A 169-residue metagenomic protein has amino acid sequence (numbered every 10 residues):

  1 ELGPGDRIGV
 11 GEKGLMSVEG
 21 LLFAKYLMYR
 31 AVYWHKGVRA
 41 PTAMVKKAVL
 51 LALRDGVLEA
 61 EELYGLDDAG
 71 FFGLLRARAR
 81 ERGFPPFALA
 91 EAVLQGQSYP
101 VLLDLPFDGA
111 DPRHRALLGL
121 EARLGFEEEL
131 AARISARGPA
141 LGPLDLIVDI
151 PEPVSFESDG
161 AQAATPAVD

Functional and structural regions predicted by a protein language model:
E1-D169: Histidine-centered, transition-metal-coordinating active-site segments
